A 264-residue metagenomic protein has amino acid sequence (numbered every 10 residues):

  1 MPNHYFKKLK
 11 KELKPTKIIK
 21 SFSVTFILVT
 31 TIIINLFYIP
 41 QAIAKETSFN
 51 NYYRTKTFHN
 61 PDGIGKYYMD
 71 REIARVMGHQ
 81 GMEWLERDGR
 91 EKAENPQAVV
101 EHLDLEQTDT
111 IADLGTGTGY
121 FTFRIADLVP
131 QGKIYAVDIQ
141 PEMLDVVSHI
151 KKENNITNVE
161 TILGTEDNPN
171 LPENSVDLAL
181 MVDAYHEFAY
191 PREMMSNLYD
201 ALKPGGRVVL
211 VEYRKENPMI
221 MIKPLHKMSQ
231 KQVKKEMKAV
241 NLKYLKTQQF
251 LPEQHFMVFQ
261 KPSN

Functional and structural regions predicted by a protein language model:
E46-E106, T110: Class I SAM-dependent transferase core
D109, G132, G206: Glycine-centered, small-residue-biased loops immediately flanking beta-strands in adenine/cofactor-binding cores
A112-N168: Class I SAM-dependent methyltransferase SAM/SAH-binding core
P169-L178: A short acidic, Gly/Pro-enriched loop at the edge of an enzyme's catalytic core that lines a small-molecule cofactor
D177-P191: A short SAM/SAH-binding and catalytic strip from SAM-dependent methyltransferases
R192-R207: A short glycine-rich, Lys/Arg-flanked "PGG" loop and its adjoining helix->strand segment in the class I
V209-K234: Conserved class I S-adenosyl-L-methionine
L245-N264: Core SAM-dependent methyltransferase catalytic element
